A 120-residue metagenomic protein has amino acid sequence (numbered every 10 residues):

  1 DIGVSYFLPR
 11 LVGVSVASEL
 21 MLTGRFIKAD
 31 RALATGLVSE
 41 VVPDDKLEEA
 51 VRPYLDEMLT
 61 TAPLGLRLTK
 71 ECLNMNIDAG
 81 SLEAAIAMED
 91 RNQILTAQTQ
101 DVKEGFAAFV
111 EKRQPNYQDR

Functional and structural regions predicted by a protein language model:
D1-L66, Q98-T99, K103-A107, R113 (+1 more regions): Crotonase-fold acyl-CoA enzyme core
L20-M21, C72-N76, N92-A97: Helix-loop "lid/cap" segments that line or gate small-molecule binding pockets
D30, A85-I86: Short, flexible turn/loop "capping" segments at secondary-structure junctions
L55, L73, I86-E89, Q93 (+1 more regions): Hydrophobic alpha-helical core bundles mediating ligand binding, dimerization, or RNAP-core interactions
M75-N76, K112-N116: A short structural micro-motif
L82: Conserved "HGTGT" condensation-loop signature of ketosynthase/thiolase-family condensing enzymes that catalyze
